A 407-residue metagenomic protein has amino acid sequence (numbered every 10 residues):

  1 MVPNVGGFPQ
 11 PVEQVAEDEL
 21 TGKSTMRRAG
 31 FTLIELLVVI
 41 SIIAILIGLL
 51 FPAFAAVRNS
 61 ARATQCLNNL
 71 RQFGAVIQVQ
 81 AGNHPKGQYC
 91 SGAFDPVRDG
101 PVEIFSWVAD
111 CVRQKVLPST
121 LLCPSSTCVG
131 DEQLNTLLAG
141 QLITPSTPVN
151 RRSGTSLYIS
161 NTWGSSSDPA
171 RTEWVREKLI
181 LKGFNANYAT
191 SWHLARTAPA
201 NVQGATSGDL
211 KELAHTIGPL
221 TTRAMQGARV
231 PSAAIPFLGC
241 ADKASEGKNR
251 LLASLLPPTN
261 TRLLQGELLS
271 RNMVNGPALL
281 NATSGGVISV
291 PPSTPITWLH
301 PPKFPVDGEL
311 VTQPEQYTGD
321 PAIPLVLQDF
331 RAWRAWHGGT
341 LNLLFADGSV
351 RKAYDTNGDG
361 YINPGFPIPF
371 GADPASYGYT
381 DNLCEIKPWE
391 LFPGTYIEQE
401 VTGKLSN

Functional and structural regions predicted by a protein language model:
M1-F31: N-terminal leader/signal peptides at the extreme start of proteins
R27-R62: N-terminal single-pass transmembrane signal-anchor helix
G48, A53-F105: Conserved hydrophobic/amphipathic alpha-helical signal-anchor segments
A81-G82, Y89-C90, R98, V129-L134 (+4 more regions): Short catalytic/ligand-binding loop motif for oxyanion handling, primarily in non-cytosolic enzymes, centered on
D110, P118-W192: Extended catalytic-interface subdomain
D168-V326: Acidic, glycine-rich loop-and-strand cores that form catalytic or ligand-binding grooves in diverse globular domains
S289-N407: C-terminal accessory segments of extracellular proteins
